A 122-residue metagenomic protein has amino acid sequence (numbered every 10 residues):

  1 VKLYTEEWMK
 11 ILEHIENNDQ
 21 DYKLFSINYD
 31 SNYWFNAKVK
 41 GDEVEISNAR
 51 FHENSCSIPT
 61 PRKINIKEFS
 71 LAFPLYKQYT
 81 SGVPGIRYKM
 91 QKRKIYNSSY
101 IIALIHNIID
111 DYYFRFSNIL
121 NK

Functional and structural regions predicted by a protein language model:
V1-K122: Intrinsically disordered, charged low-complexity linkers and terminal tails that flank or connect structured domains
